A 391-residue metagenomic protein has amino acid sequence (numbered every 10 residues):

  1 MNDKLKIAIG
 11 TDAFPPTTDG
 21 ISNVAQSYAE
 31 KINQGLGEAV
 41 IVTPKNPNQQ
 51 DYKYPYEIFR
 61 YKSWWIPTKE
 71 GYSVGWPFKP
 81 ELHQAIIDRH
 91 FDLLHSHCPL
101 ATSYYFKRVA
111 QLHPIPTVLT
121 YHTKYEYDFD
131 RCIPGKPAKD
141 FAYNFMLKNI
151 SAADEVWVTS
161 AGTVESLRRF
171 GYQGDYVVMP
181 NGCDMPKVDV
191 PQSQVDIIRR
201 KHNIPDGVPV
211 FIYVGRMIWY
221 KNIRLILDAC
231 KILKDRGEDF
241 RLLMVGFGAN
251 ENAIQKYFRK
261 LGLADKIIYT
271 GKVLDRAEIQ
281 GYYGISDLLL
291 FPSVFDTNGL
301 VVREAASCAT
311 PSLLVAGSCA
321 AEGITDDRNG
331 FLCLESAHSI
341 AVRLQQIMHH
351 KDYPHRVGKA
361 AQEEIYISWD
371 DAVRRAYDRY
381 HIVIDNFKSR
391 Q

Functional and structural regions predicted by a protein language model:
T43, E57-K62, K139, Y143-Q194: Donor nucleotide-sugar binding/catalytic pocket of nucleotide-sugar-dependent glycosyltransferases
D128, A316-D327, F331-L332: Short acidic/histidine- and often glycine-rich active-site loop of Leloir-type glycosyltransferases that engages
I150, K272, Q280-S286: Short alpha-helical donor nucleotide-sugar binding micro-motif in glycosyltransferases
Q255-V273: Nucleotide-activated donor-binding/catalytic signature segment of Leloir-type glycosyltransferases, i.e., the conserved
V294: Aromatic "clamp/platform" in nucleotide-sugar-dependent glycosyltransferases that forms part of the donor/acceptor
P311-V315: Short hydrophobic beta-strand element within catalytic cores of glycosyltransferases and related nucleotide-activated
D326-D327, F331-A337, Q346-K351: Conserved acidic donor-binding segment of nucleotide-sugar-dependent glycosyltransferases
Y353-I367: A short, well-ordered alpha-helix in the C-terminal region of glycosyltransferases
